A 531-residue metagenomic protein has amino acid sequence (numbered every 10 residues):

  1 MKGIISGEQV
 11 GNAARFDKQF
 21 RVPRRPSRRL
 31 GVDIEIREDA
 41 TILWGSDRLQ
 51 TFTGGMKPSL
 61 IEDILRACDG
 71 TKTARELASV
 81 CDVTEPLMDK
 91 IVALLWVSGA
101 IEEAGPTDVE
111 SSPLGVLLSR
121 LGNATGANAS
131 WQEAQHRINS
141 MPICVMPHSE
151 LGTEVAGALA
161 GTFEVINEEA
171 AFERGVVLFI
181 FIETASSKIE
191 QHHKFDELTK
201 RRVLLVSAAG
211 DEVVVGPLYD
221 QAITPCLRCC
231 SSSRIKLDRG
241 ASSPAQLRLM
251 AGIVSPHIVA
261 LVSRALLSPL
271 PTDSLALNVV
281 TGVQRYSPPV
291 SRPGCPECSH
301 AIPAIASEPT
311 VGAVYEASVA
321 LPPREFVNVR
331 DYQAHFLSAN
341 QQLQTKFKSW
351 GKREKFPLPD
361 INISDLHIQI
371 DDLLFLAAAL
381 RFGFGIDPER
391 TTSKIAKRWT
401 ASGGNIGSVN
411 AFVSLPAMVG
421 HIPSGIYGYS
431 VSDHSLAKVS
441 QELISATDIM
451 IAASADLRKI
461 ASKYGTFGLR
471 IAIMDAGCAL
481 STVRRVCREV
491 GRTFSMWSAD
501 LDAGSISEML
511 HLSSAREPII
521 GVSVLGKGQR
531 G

Functional and structural regions predicted by a protein language model:
M1-A67, P113-S140, V327, A334-L337 (+1 more regions): Acidic, low-complexity/disordered tracts enriched in E/D and polar residues
K2, F172-G252, A260, L266: E1/E1-like adenylate-forming module used to activate ubiquitin-like modifiers and sulfur-carrier proteins
L65-R75: Short capping segments at the starts of secondary-structure elements
T73-C81, L95: A short acidic, leucine-rich amphipathic alpha-helix
D82-L94: Short amphipathic alpha-helical interaction segments
W96-T107: A short, conserved structural fragment
T107-N139, A276-T482, V486-G531: N-terminal accessory segments that position/regulate proteins before the catalytic core
A124-F163: Glycine-rich adenosine-cofactor-binding loop
